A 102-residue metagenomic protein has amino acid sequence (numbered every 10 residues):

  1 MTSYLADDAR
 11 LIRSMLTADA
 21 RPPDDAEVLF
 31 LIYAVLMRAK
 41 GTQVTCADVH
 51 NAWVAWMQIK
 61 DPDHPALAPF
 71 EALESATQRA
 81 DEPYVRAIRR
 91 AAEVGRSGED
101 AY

Functional and structural regions predicted by a protein language model:
M1-Y102: Alpha-helical propensity feature that highlights long, continuous alpha-helices across diverse contexts
